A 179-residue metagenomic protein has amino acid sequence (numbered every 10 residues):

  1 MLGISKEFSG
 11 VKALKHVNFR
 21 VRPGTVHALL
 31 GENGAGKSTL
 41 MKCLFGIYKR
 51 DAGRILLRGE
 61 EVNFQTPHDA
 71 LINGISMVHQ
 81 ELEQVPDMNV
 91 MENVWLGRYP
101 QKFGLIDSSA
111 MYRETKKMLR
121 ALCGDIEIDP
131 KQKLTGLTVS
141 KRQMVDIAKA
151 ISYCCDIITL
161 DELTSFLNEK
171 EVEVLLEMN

Functional and structural regions predicted by a protein language model:
M1-N179: Glycine-rich phosphate-binding loops of nucleotide-dependent enzymes
